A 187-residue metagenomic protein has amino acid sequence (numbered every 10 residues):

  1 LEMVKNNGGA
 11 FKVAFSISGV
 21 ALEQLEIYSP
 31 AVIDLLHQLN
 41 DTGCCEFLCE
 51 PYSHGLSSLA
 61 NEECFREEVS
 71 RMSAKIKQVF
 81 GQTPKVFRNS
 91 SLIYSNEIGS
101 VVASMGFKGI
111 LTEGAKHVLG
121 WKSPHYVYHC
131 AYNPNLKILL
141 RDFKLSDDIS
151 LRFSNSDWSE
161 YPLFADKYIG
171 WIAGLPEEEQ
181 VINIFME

Functional and structural regions predicted by a protein language model:
L1-K85, L92-D147, P162-E179: Catalytic alpha-helical scaffold of carbohydrate-active enzymes acting on polysaccharides/glycoconjugates
S150-E160: Binuclear metal-dependent hydrolase catalytic cores centered on His/Asp/Glu-rich metal-binding motifs
E178-M186: Active-site-proximal acidic segments at structured loop/helix or strand boundaries that coordinate catalytic metals
